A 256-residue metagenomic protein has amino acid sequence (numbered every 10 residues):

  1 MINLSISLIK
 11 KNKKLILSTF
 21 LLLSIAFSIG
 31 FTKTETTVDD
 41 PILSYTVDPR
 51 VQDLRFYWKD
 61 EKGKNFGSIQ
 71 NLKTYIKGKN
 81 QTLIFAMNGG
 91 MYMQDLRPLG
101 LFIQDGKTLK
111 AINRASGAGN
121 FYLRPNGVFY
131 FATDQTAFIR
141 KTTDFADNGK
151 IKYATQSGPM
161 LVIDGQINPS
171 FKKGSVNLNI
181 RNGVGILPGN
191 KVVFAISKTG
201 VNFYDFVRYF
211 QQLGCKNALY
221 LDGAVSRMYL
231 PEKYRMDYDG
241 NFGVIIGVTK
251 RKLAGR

Functional and structural regions predicted by a protein language model:
I2, S28-N120: Zymogen propeptides
S5-L17: Bacterial N-terminal signal peptides that target proteins for export
S18-A26: Bacterial N-terminal signal peptides
D48-R50, D105, Y130-T136, I163-G165 (+3 more regions): Short acidic-glycine loop/turn motifs at beta-strand connectors
K59-K62, T143-D147, I196-G200: Short, solvent-exposed aromatic-acidic interface loops
R97-F171: Active-site-adjacent helix-turn-beta-strand microarchitecture at beta-sheet edges that either contains or buttresses
L99-A115, S170, G174-N217, S226-R256: Conserved, well-ordered active-site substructure
